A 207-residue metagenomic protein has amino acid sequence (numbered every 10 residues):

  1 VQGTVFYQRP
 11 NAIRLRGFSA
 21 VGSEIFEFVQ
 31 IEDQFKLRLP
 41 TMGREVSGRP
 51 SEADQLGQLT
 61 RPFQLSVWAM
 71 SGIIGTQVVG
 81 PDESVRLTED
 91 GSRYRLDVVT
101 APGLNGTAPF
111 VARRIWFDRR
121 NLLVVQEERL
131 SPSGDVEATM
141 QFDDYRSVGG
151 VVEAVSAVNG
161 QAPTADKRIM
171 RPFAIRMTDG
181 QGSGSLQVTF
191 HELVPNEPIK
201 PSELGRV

Functional and structural regions predicted by a protein language model:
V1, F26-Q30, G134-T139: Amphipathic hydrophobic-ligand
V1-Y7: An N-terminal domain-cap segment
G3, I13, E24-F26, D33-K36 (+3 more regions): Generic beta-strand structural signal
G3, S47-Q58, V136-R146: An anionic, turn-rich surface loop/hairpin at beta-sheet edges that serves as a generic interaction/coordination patch
Q8-A69, L186: An acidic-aromatic
Q8-N11, F18-A20, I31-F35, P40-M42 (+7 more regions): Solvent-exposed coil/turn segments that connect beta secondary-structure elements in extracytoplasmic/periplasmic
L39-R113: Flexible, processing/modification-adjacent segments and terminal tails in exported/periplasmic/extracellular proteins
R86-R206: Gly/Pro-enriched, hydrophobic low-complexity segments that function as extracytoplasmic propeptides/linkers
